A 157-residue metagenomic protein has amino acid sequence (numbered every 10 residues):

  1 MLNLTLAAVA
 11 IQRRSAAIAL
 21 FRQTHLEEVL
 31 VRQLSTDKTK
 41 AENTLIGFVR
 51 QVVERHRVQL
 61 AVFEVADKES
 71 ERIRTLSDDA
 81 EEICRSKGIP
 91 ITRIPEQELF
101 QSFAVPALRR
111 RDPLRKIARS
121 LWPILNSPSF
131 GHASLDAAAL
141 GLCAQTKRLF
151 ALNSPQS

Functional and structural regions predicted by a protein language model:
M1-S157: Phosphate- and other anionic-substrate recognition elements at nucleic-acid/protein interfaces
